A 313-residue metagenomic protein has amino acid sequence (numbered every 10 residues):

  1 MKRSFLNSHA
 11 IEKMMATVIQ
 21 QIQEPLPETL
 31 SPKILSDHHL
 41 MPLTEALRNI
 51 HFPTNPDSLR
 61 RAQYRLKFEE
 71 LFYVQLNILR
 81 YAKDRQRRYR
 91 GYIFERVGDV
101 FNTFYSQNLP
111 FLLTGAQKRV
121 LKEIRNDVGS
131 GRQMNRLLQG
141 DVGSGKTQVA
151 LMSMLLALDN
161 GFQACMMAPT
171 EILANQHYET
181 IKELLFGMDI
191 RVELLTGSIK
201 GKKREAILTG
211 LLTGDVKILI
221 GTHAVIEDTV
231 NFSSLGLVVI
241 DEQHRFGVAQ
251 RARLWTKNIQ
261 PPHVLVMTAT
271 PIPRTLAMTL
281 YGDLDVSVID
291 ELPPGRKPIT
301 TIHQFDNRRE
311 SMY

Functional and structural regions predicted by a protein language model:
M1-N108: Upstream accessory/linker segments immediately N-terminal to the RecA-like ATPase cores of bacterial MutS and a subset
G91-L138: Conserved pre-motif I regulatory segment
N135, V149, S153-Y178, F186-R191: Conserved SF1/SF2 helicase motif Ia
G161-C165, R191, G214-I218, S234-L237 (+2 more regions): Loop/turn-to-beta-strand initiation segments
L173-G210: Conserved helix-turn-beta segment of the N-terminal RecA-like "Helicase ATP-binding" lobe in SF1/SF2 helicases
S198-L219, I226-L235: Conserved motor-coupling elements within RecA-like helicase/translocase cores
V225-V266: SF2 helicase catalytic motif II
D283-Y313: Conserved interdomain linker/interface between the two RecA-like ATPase lobes of SF2 helicase motors
